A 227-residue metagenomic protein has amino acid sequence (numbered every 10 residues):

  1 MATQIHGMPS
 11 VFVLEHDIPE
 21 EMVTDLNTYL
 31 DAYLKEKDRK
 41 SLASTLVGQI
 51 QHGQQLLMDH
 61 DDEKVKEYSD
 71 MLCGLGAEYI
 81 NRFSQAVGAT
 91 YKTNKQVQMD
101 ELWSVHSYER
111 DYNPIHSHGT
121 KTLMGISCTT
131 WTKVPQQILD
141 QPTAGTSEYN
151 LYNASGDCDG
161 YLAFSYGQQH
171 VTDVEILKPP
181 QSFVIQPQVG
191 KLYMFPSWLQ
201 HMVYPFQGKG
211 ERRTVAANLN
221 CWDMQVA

Functional and structural regions predicted by a protein language model:
M1-K92, R110-P114, G156-C158: Non-heme Fe(II)/2-oxoglutarate
M8, N94-Q96, G119-M124, A154-G156 (+1 more regions): A generic structural micro-feature
S10-F12, Q98-D100, M124-I126, Y193 (+1 more regions): Residues at beta-strand starts and edge strands
P19, W131-K133, N218-W222: Solvent-exposed residues in well-ordered beta-strands and their adjoining turns, especially edge/terminal strands
T90-L102: A short coil-to-beta-strand element that immediately follows conserved catalytic motifs
L102-S104, C128-T130, V215-L219: A structural signal for short, well-ordered beta-strand segments
V105-L192: Catalytic core of non-heme Fe(II) oxygenases with the double-stranded beta-helix
T172-A227: Catalytic core of Fe(II)/2-oxoglutarate
